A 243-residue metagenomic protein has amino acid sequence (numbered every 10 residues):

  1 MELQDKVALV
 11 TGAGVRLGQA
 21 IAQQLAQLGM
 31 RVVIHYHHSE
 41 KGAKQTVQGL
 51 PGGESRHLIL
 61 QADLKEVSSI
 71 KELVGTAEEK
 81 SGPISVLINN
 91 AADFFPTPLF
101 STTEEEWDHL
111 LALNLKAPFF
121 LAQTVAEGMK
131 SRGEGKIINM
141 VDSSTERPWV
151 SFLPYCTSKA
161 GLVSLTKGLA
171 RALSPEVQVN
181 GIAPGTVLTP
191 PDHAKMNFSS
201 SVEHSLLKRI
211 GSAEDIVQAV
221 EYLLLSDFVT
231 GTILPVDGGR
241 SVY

Functional and structural regions predicted by a protein language model:
V7, G14-V15: Conserved glycine-rich cofactor-binding loop
L25, V163, L173-V187, V229-V236: Conserved Rossmann-fold SDR core element
L28-Q45: Conserved glycine-rich Rossmann-like NAD(P)H-binding loop of the short-chain dehydrogenase/reductase
P98-L99, E106-L111, I137, S201: Substrate-binding pocket helix/loop in short-chain dehydrogenase/reductase
A122, S158, T166: Active-site helix of classical SDR
E127, A170-P175: Alpha-helical segment proximal to the catalytic Tyr-Lys
S212-V236, S241: C-terminal substrate-recognition "lid" of short-chain dehydrogenase/reductases
